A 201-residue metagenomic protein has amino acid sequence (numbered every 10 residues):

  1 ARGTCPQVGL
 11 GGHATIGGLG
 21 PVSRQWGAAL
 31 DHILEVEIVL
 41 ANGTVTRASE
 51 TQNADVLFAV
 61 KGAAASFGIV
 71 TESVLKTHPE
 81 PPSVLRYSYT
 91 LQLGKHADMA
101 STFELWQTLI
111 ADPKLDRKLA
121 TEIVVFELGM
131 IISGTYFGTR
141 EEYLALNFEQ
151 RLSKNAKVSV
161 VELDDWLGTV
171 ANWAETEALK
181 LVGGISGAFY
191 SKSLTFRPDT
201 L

Functional and structural regions predicted by a protein language model:
A1-L201: Soluble FAD-dependent oxygen oxidases
